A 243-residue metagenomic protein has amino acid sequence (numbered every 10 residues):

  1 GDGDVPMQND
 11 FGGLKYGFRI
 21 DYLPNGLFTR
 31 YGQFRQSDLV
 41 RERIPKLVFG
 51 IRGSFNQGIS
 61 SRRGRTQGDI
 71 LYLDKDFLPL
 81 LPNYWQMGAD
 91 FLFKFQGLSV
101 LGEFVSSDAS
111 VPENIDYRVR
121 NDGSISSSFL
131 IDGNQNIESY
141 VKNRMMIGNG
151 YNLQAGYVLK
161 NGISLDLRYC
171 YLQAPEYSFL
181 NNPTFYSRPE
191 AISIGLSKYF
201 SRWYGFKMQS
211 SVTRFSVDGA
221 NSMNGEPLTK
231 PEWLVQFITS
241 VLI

Functional and structural regions predicted by a protein language model:
D4-F11, Y186: Solvent-exposed loop/turn segments connecting transmembrane beta-strands in outer-membrane beta-barrel proteins
P6, G26-L47, G162, W203-Y204: Short loop/turn motifs that connect adjacent beta-strands in outer-membrane beta-barrel proteins
I20: Conserved, mostly hydrophobic/aromatic
R43-I243: Outer-membrane beta-barrel pore domains
